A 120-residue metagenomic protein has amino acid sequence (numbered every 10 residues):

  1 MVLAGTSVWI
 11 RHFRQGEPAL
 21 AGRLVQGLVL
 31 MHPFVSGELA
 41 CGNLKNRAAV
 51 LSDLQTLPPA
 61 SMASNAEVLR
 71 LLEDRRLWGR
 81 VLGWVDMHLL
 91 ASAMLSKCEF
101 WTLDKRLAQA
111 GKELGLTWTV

Functional and structural regions predicted by a protein language model:
M1, V25-L28, T56-L57, M94-E99: Short active-site oxyanion
M1-F34, E38-S52, T117-T119: Short, well-structured N-terminal submotif of metal-dependent ribonuclease cores
H12, P18, P59-V120: Active-site neighborhoods of divalent-metal-dependent phosphate/nucleic-acid chemistry enzymes
L28, L39, L57, G79-L82: Generic anion/oxyanion-binding catalytic loop in active/binding sites
S36-A40, L51-Q55, L69, E73 (+1 more regions): Amphipathic alpha-helical segments within well-ordered protein domains
